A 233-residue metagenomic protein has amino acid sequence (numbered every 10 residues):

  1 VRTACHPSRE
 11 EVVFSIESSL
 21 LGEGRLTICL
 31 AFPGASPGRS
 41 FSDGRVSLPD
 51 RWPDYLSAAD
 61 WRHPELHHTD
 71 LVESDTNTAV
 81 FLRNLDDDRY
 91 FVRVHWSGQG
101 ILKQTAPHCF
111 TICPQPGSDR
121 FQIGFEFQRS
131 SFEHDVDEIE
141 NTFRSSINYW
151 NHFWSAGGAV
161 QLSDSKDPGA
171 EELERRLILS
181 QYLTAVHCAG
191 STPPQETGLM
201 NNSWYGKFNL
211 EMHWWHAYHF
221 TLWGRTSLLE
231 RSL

Functional and structural regions predicted by a protein language model:
V1-G206, R225-E230: Acidic/polar, glycine-enriched structural segments that form the non-catalytic walls/loops of the carbohydrate-binding
K207-H213: Amphipathic interfacial helices
H213-L233: Carboxylate/His-rich catalytic cores and anion/metal-binding grooves
